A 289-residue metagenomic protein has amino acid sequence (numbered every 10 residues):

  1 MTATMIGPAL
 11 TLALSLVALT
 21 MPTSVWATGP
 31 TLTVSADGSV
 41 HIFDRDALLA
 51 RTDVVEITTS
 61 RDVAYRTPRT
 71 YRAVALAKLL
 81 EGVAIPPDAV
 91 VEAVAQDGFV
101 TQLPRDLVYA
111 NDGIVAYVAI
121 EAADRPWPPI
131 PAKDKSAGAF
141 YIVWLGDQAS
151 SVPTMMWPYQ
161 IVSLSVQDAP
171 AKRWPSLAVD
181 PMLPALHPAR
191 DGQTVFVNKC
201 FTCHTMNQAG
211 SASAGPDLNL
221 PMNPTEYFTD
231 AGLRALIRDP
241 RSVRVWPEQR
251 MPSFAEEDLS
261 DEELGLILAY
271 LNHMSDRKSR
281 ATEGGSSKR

Functional and structural regions predicted by a protein language model:
M1-A13: Bacterial N-terminal signal peptides that target proteins for export
T28-Q167, R289: Structured, non-membrane catalytic/scaffold regions adjacent to prosthetic-group chemistry
P128-K133, A137-V179, T225, G232 (+1 more regions): Periplasmic c-type cytochrome electron-transfer domains
P170-V195: Electrostatic cytochrome c docking/interface patches
G192-N207, L233, M251-P252, I267-L271: The canonical Cys-X-X-Cys-His
T205-R238, S253: Gly/Gly-Pro-rich "capping" loops immediately C-terminal to redox-active cysteine motifs in periplasmic/lumenal
S213-N219, D239-K288: Axial heme c-ligation environment in periplasmic c-type cytochrome domains
